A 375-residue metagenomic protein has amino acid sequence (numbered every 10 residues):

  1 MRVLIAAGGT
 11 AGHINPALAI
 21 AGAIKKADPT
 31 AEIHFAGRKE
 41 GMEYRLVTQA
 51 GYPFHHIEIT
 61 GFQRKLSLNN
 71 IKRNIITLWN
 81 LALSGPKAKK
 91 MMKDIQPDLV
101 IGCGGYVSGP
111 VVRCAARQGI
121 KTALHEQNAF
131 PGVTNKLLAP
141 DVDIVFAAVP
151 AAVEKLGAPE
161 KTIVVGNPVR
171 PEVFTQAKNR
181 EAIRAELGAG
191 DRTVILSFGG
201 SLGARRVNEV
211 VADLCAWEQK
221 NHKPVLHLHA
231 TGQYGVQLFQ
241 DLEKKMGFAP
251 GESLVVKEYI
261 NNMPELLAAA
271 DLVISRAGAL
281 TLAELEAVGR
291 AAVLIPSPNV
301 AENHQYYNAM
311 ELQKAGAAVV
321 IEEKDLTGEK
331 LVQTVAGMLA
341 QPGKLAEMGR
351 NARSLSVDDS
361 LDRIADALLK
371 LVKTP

Functional and structural regions predicted by a protein language model:
V3-T10, T30-L83, V165, G199 (+2 more regions): Conserved nucleotide-sugar phosphate-binding/catalytic loop shared by glycosyltransferases and other
I5, H34, M42, P53 (+1 more regions): Active-site-proximal region of nucleotide-activated glycan assembly enzymes, centered on histidine/acidic-rich loops
L46, K65, K178-E181, A185 (+4 more regions): Donor-nucleotide binding loops and adjacent catalytic segments primarily of GT-B fold Leloir glycosyltransferases
K87-V100, V107-A123, K136, P140-D141: Glycosyltransferases and closely related glycan-assembly transferases that use nucleotide-activated donors
P97-L99, P264, A268-A283, R290-A291: Acidic donor-binding loop of glycosyltransferase active sites
Q118, A268-A270, E286-P296, A315: Conserved donor-binding/catalytic loop of nucleotide-activated donor transferases
K344-D358: A short, well-ordered alpha-helix in the C-terminal region of glycosyltransferases
V357-P375: C-terminal alpha-helical cap of glycosyltransferases
